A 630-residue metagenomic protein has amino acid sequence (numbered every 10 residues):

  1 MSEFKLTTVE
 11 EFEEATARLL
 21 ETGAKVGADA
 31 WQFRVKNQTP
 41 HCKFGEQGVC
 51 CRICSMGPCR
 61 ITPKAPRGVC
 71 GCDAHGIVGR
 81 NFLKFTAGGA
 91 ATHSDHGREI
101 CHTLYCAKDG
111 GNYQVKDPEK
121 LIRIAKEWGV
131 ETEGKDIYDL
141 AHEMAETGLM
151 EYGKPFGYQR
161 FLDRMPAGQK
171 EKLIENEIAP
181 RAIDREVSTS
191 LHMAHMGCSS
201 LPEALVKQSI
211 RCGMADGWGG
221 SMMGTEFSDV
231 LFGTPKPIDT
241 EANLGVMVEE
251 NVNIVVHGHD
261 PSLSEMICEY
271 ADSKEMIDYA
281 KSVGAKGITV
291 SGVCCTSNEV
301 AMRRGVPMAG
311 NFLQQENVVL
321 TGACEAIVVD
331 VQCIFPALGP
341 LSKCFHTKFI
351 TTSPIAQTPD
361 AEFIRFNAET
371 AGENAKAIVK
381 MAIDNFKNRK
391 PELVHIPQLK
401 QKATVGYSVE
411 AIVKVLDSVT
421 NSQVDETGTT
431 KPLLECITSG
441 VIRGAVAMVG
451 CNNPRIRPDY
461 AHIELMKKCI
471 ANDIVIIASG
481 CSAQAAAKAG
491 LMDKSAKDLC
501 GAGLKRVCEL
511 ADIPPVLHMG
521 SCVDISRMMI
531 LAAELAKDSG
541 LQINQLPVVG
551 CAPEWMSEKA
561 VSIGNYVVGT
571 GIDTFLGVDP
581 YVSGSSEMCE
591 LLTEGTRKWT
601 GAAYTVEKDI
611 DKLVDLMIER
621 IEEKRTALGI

Functional and structural regions predicted by a protein language model:
S2-I630: Anaerobic metallocofactor- and corrinoid-dependent redox/one-carbon enzyme cores, especially those from methanogenesis
